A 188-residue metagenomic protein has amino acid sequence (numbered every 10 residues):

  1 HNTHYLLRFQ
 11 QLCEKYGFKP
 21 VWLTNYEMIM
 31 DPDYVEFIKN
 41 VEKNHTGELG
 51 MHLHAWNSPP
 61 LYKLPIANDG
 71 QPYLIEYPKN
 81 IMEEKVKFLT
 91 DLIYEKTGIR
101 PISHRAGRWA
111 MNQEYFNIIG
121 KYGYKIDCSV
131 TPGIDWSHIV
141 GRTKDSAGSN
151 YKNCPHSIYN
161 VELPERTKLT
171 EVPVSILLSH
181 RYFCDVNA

Functional and structural regions predicted by a protein language model:
H1, K19-M28, G70-M82, R100-A106 (+1 more regions): The substrate-binding groove and active-site-proximal loops of carbohydrate-active enzymes, especially glycoside
H1-N44: Active-site beta->alpha N-cap acidic-glycine motif
Q11-K15, Y77-W109: CE4/NodB-like, metal-dependent polysaccharide N-deacetylase domain that modifies extracellular/periplasmic N-acetylated
P20-W22, L49-L53, I102-A106, I126-C128 (+1 more regions): Hydrophobic faces of well-ordered beta-strands that scaffold small-molecule active sites in alpha/beta enzyme cores
M30-E48, N112-K125: Short, electropositive alpha-helical surface patch
L53-P59: Short glycine-enriched loops at secondary-structure junctions
P59-N68: Short, flexible, mixed-charge acidic loops at enzyme active sites
A106-A188: Active-site-adjacent pocket scaffolds in enzyme catalytic domains
